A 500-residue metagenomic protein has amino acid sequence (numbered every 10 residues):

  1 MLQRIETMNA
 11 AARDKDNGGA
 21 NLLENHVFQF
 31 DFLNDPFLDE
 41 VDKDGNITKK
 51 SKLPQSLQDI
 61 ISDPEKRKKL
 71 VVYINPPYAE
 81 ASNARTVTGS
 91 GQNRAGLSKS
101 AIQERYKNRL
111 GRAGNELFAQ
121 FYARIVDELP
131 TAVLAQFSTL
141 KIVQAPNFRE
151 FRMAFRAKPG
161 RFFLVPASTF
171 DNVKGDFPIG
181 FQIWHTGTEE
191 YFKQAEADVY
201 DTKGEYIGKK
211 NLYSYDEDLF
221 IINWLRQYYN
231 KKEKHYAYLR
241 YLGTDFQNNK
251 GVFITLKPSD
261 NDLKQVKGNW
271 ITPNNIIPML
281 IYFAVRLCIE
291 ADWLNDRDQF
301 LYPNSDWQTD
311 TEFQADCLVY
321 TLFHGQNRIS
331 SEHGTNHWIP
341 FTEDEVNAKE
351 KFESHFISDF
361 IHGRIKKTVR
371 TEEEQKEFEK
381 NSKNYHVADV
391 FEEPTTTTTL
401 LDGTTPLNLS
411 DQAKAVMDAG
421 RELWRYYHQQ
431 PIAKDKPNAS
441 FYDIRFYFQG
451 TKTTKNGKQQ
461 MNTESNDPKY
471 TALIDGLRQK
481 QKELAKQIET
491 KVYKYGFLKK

Functional and structural regions predicted by a protein language model:
M1-F37: Conserved S-adenosyl-L-methionine
L2-E6, D39-V41, S82-R85, Q144-F151 (+1 more regions): A short acidic (Asp/Glu
T7-A11, V87-S90, R149-F155, G180: Short secondary-structure boundary/capping segments
L22-K66: An acidic, phosphate/nucleotide-engaging active-site surface
F32, P54-A101, F118-E128, V133-K141 (+1 more regions): Conserved proline-anchored active-site loop of SAM-dependent methyltransferases that bridges a beta-strand
Y106-A167, Q182: Conserved Class I SAM-dependent methyltransferase catalytic core
D176-G243: Flexible, glycine-/basic-rich loop-and-beta segments that form/coincide with the SAM-dependent methyltransferase
K250-K500: C-terminal target-recognition/interaction regions appended to catalytic cores
